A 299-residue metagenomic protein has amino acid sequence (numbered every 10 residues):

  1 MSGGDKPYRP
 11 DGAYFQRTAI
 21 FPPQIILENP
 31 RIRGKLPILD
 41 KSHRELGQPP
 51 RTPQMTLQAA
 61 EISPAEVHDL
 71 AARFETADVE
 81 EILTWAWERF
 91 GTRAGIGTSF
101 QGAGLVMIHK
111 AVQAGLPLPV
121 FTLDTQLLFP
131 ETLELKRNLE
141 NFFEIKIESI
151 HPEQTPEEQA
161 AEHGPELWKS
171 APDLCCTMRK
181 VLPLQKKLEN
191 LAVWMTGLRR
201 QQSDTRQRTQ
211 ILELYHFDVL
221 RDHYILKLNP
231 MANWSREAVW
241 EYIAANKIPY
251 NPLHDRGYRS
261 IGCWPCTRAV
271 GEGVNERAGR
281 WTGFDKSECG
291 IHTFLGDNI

Functional and structural regions predicted by a protein language model:
S2, D11-Y14, P37-I38: Intrinsic disorder/low-complexity segments
S2-D5, G47: Intrinsic, low-complexity polybasic segments
Y8, Y14-F15, F21: Aromatic (phenylalanine/tyrosine) cluster motif
Q16, P23, C289-G290: Amphipathic alpha-helical interaction segments
P30-R33: Intrinsically disordered, low-complexity proline-rich regions
D40-H43, G47, R51-I299: Nucleotide-activated chemistry modules centered on ATP-dependent adenylation/adenylyltransferase
